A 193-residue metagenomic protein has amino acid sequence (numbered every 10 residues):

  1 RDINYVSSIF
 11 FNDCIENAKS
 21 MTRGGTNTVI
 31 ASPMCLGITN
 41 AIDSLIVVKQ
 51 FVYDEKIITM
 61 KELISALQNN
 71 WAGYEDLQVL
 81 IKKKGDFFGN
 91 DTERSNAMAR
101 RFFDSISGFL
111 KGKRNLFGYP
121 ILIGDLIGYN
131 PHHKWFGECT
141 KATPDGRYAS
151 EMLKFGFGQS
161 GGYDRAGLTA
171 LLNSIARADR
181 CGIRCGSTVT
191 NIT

Functional and structural regions predicted by a protein language model:
R1-T193: Acidic, glycine-enriched catalytic cores built around paired aspartates
